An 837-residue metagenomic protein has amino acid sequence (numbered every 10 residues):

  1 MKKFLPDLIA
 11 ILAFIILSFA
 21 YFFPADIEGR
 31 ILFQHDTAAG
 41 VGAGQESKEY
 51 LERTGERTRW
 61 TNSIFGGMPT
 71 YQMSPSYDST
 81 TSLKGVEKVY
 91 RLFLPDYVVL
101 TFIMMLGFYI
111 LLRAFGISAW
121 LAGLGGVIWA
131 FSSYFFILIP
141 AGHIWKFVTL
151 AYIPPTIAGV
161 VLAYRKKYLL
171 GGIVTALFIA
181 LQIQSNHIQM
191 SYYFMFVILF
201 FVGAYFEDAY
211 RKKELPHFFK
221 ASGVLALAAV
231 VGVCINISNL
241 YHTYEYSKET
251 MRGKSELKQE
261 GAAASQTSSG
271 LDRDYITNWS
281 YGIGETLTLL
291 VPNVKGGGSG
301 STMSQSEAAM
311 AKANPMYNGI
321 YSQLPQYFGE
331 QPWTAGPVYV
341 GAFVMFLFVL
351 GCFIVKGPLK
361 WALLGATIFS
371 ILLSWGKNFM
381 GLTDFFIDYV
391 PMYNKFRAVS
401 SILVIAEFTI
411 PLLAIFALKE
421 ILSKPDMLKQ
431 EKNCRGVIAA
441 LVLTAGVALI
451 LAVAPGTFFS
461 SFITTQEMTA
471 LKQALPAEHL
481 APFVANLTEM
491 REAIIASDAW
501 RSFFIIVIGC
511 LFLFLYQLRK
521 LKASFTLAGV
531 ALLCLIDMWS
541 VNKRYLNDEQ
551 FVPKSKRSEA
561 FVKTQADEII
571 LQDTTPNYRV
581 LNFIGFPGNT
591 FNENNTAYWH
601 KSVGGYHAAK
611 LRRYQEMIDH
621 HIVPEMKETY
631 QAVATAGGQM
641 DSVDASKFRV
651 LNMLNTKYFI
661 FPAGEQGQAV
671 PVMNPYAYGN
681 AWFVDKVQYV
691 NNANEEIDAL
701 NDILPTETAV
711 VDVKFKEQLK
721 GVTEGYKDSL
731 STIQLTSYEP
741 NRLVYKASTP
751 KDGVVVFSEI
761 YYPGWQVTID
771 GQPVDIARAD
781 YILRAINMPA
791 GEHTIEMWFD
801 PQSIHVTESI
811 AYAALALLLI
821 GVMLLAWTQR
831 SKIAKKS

Functional and structural regions predicted by a protein language model:
K2-K746, D752-V756, I760: Conserved luminal/periplasmic juxtamembrane motif of membrane-embedded glycan-processing enzymes
F346, K657, L704-S837: Active-site-proximal, structured, solvent-exposed surfaces of multi-pass membrane proteins that position macromolecular
